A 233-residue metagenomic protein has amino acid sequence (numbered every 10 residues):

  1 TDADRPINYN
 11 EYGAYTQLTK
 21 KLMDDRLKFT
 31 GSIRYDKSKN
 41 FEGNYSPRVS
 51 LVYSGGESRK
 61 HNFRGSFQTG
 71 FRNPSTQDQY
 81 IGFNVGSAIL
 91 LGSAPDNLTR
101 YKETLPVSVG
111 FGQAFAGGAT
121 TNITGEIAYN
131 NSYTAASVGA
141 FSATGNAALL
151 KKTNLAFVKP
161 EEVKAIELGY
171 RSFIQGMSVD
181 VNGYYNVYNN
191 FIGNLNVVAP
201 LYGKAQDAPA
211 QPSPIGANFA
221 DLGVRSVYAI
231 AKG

Functional and structural regions predicted by a protein language model:
T1, E11, D36-N40, Q68-P74 (+3 more regions): Structural signature of outer-membrane beta-barrel domains
D2-N10, S46-S50, Y80-S87, N196-A205: Flexible, surface-exposed loop regions and adjacent strand-edge segments of Gram-negative outer-membrane beta-barrel
R5-V52: Surface-exposed extracellular loop regions of Gram-negative outer-membrane beta-barrel proteins
I7, Y15, A147-E161, A165 (+1 more regions): Outer membrane beta-barrel strand-and-loop segments of large Gram-negative receptors, especially TonB-dependent
T19-M23, V52-G56, E161, R171-Q175: Structural signature of outer-membrane beta-barrel channels/translocons
D25-F29, Y45, R59-F63, Q175-V179: Outer-envelope beta-barrel architecture signal
G31-Y35, L51, G65-T69, D78 (+2 more regions): Transmembrane beta-barrel strands of outer-membrane/channel proteins
G56-V158, E162: Outer-membrane beta-barrel translocator/channel fold
